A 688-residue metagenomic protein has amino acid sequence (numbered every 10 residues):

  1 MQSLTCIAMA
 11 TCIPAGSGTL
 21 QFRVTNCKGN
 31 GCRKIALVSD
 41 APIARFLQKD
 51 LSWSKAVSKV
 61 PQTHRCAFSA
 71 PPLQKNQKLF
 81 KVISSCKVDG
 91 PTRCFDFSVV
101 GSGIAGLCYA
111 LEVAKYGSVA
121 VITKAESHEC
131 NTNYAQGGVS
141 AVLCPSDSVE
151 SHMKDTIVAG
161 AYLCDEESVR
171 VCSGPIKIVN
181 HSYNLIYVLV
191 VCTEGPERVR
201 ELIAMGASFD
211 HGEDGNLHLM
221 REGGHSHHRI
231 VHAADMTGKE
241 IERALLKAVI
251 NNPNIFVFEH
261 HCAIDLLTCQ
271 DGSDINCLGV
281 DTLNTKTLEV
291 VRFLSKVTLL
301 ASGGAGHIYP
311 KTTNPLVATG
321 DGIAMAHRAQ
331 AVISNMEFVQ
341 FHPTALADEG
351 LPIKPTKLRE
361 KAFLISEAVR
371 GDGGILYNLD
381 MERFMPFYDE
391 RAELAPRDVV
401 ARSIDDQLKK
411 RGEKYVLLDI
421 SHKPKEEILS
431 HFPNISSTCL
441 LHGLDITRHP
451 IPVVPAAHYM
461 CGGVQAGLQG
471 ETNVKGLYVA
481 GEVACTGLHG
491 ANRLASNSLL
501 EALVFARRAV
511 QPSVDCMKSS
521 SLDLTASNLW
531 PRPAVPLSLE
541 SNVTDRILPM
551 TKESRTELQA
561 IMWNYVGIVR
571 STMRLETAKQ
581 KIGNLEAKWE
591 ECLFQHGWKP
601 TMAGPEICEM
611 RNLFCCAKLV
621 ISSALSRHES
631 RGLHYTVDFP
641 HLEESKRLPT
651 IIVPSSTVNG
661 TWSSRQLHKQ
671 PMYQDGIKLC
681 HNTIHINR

Functional and structural regions predicted by a protein language model:
Q2-F97, K115-Y116, I686: Extreme N-terminal leader/targeting segments of oxidoreductases
S3, C86-F95, E112, E126-H128 (+12 more regions): Glycine- and aromatic-enriched mobile tails/lids
T92-F95, T287-V297, N473-V474: Core beta-strand elements of the Rossmann-like FAD/NAD(P) dinucleotide-binding domain in flavoenzyme oxidoreductases
F95-V121: N-terminal Rossmann-like FAD-binding beta1-loop-alpha1 element of flavoenzymes
A125-I157, A161, L351-P355: Conserved N-terminal glycine-rich FAD pyrophosphate-binding loop of Rossmann-like flavoproteins
V169-I176, Y187-T193, R229-K247, F258 (+4 more regions): Short beta-strand to alpha-helix junction loop
E201-E289, L294, A301, A345-A347 (+1 more regions): Conserved redox-cofactor binding core of oxidoreductases
M325, A331-I451, P512-S519, R555: An anion/pyrophosphate-binding glycine-rich loop and adjacent beta-alpha core in soluble alpha-beta enzymes
